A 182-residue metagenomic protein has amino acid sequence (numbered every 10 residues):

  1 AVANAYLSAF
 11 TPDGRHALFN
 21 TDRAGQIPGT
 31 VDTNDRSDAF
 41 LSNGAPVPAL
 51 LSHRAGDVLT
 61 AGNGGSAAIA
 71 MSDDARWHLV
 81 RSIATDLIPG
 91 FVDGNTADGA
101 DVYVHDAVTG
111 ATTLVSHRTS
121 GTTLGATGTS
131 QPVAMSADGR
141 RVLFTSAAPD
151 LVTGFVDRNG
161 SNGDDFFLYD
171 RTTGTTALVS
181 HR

Functional and structural regions predicted by a protein language model:
A1-R182: Conserved "turn/edge" positions that cap or connect secondary-structure elements within repeat/scaffolded domains
